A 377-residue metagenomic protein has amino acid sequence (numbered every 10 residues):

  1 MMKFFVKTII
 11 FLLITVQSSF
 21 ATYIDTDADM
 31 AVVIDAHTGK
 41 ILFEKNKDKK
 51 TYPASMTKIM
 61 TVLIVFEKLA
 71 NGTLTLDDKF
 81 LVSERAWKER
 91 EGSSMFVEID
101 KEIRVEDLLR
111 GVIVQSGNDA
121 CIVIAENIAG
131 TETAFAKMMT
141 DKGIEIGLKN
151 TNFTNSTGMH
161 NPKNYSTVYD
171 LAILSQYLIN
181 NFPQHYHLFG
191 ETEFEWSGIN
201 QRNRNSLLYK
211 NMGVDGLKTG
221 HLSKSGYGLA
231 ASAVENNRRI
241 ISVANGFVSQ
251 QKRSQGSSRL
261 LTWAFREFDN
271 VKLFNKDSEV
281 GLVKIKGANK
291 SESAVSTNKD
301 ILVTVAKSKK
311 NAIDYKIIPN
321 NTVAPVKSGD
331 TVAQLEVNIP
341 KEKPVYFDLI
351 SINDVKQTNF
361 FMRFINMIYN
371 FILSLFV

Functional and structural regions predicted by a protein language model:
M2-F11: Sec-dependent signal peptide recognition, specifically the positively charged N-region followed immediately by
T8, S18-S19: Cleavable N-terminal signal peptides
S19-A172, Q176-N180, F194-S197: Active-site-adjacent loops and short helices of periplasmic peptidoglycan-processing enzymes
L148-N152, H160-Y165, Y169-V377: Domain-terminus/edge residues, biased toward the C-terminal soluble/receptor-binding domains of extracytoplasmic
